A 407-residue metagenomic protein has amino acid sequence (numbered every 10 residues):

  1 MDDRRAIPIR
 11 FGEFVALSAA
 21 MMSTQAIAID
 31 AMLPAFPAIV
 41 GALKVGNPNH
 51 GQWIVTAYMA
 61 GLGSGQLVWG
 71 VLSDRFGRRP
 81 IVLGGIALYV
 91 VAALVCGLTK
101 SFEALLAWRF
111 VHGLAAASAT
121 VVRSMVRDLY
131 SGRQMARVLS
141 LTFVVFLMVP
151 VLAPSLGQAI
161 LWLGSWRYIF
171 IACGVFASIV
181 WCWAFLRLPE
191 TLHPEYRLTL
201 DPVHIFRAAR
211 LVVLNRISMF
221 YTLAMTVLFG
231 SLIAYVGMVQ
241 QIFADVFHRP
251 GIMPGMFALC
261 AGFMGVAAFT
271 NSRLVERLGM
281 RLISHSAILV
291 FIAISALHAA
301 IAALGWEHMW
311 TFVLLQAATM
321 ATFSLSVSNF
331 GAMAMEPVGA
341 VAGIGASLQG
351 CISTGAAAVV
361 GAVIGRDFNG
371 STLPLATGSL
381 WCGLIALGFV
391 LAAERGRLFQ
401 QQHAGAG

Functional and structural regions predicted by a protein language model:
D2-P8, P189-Y221: Juxtamembrane intracellular "pre-TM" segments in multi-pass secondary transporters
A35-S64: Extracellular/periplasmic helix-loop-helix junction of adjacent transmembrane segments in MFS-like secondary
V45, G77, L98-E103, A115 (+2 more regions): Helix-breaking motifs and short loop linkers at transmembrane-helix boundaries and internal kinks in secondary membrane
G63-E103: Conserved MFS/SLC helix-loop-helix module at the cytosolic interface between two early adjacent transmembrane helices
P80-V95, G174, I283-H298: Structural signature of the two symmetry-related core transmembrane helices
A104, G132-R133, R137-L186: Helix-loop-helix hairpin linking two adjacent transmembrane segments in secondary transporters
W108-F146: Cytoplasmic helix-loop-helix junction between adjacent transmembrane helices in 12-TM secondary transporters
L282-N329: C-terminal transmembrane helical hairpin of 12-TM major facilitator-type secondary transporters
